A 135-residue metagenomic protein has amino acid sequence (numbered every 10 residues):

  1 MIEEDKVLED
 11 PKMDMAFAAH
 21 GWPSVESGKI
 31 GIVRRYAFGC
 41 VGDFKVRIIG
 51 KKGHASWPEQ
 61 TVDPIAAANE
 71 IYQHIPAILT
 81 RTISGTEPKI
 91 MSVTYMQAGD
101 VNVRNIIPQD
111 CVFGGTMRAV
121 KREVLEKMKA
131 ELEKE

Functional and structural regions predicted by a protein language model:
M1-I106: Histidine/acidic-residue-rich, glycine-tolerant segments that coordinate divalent metal ions
P64-A67, I71, C111, M128-L132: Hydrophobic alpha-helical membrane-association signature
I78-L79, E133-E135: A common structural junction motif
R104-A130: A conserved active-site cap/scaffold subdomain adjacent to cofactor or substrate pockets
